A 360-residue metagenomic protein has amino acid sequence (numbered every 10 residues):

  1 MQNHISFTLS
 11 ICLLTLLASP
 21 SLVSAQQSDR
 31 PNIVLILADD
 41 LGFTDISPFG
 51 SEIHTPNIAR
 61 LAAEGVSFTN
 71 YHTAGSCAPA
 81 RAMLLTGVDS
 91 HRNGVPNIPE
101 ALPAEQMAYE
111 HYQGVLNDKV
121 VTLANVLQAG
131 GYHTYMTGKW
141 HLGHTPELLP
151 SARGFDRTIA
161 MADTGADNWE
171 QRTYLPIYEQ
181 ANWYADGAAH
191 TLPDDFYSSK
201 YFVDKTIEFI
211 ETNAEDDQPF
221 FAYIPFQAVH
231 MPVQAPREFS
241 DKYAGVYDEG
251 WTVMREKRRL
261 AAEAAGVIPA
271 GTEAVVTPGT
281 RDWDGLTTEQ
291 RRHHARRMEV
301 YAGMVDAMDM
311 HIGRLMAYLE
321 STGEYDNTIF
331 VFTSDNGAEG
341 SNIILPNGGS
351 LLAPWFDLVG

Functional and structural regions predicted by a protein language model:
M1-S6: Positively charged n-region of N-terminal signal peptides that target proteins for export
T8-P20: Bacterial N-terminal signal peptides
L22-G360: Formylglycine-dependent sulfatase
